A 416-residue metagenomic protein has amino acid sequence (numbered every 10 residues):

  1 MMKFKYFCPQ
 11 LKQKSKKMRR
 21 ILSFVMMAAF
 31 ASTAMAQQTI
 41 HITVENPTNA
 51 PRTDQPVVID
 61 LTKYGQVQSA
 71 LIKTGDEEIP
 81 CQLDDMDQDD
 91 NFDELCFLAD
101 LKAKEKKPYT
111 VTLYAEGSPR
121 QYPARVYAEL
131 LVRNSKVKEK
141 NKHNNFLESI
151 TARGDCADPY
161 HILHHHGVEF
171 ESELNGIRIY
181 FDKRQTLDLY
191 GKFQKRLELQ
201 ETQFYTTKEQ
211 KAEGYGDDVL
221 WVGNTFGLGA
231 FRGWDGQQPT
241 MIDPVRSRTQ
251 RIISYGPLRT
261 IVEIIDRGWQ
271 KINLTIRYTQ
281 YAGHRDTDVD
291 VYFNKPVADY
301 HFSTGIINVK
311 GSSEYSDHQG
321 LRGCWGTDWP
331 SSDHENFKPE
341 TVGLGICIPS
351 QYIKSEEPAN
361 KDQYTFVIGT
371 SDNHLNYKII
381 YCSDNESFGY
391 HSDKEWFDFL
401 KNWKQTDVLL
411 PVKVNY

Functional and structural regions predicted by a protein language model:
M1-H41: Bacterial Sec-dependent N-terminal signal peptides
Q37-K142, S149, R153-D158, H165: Alpha-mannosidase-like glycoside hydrolase catalytic domains involved in N-glycan trimming, generalizing to other
S69-L95, K310-W329, I348-K354: Solvent-exposed beta-strand/loop surfaces of large extracellular or lumenal domains
D87-L101, L344-Y416: Beta-strand-rich recognition/accessory modules
K102, K106, I252-L258, A282 (+2 more regions): A short, structured loop/turn motif at beta-sheet edges
A115-M241: Solvent-exposed N-terminal domain segments of exported/luminal and surface proteins
A212-G283: Extended, loop-rich substrate-binding clefts of extracytoplasmic carbohydrate-active enzymes
L274, R285-H318: Acidic (Asp/Glu-rich), glycine- and aromatic
